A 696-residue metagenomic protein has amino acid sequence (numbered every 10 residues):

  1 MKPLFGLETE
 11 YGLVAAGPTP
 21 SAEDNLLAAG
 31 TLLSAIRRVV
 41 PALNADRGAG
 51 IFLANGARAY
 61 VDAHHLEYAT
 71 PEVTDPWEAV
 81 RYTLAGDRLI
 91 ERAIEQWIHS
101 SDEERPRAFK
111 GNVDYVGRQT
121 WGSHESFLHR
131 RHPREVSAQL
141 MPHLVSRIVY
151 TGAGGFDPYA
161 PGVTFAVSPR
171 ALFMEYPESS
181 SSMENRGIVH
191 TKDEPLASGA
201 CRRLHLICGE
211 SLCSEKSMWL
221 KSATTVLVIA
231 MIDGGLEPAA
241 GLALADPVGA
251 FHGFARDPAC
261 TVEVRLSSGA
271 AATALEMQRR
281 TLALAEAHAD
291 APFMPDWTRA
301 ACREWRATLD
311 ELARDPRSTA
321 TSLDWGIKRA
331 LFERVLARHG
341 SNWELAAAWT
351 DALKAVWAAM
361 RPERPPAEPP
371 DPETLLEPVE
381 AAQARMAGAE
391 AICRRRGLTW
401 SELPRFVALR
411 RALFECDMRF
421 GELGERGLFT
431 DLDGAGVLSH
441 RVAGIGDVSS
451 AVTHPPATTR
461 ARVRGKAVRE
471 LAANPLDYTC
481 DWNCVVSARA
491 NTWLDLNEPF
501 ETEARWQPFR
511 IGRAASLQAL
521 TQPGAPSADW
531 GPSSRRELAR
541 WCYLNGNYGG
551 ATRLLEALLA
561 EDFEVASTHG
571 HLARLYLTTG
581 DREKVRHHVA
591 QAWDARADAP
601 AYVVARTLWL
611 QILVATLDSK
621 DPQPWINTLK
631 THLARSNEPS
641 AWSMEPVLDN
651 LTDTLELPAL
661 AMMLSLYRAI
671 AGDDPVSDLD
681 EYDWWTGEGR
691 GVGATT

Functional and structural regions predicted by a protein language model:
M1-K110, A138-F156, L172, S179-I188 (+1 more regions): Terminal catalytic/cofactor-binding subdomain
S516-L517, L555, V589: Hydrophobic/aromatic packing residues within the alpha-helices of TPR/SEL1-like helical repeat arrays
S533, S567, V604-R606: Start-of-helix register in tetratricopeptide repeats
E537, H571, L608-L610, P646 (+1 more regions): "A position-specific structural signal for the A-helix of alpha-solenoid helical repeats
C542, Y576, L613-T616, L651: Residue at a conserved register position within TPR or TPR-like alpha-solenoid repeats
